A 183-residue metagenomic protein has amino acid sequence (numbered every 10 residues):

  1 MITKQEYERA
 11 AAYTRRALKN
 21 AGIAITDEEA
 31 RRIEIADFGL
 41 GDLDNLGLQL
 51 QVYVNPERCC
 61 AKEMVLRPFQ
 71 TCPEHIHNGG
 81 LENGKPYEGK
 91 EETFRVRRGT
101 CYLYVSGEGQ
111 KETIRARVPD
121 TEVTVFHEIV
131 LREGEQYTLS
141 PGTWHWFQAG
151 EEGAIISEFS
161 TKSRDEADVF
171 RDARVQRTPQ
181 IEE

Functional and structural regions predicted by a protein language model:
M1-E63, P119-T121: A short, N-terminal "cap"/entry segment at the start of jelly-roll beta-barrel domains of the cupin/DSBH fold
Q51-A61, C72-T93, T124: A short beta-loop-beta micro-motif enriched in histidine and acidic residues
C59, R67-P68, P86-K111: Glycine- and acidic-residue-biased ligand/ion/polar-headgroup-sensing regions
V65-L66, G84, R95, E108-W144: Short acidic-glycine-tyrosine-enriched beta hairpin
P73-H75, F94, L103-Y104, L139 (+2 more regions): Short beta-strand His + acidic residue motifs that chelate non-heme Fe in jelly-roll/DSBH and cupin folds
G99, G134, I156: Short hydrophobic/aromatic patches on the structural cores and recognition surfaces of FHA
Q110-T124, W144-E183: Double-stranded beta-helix
